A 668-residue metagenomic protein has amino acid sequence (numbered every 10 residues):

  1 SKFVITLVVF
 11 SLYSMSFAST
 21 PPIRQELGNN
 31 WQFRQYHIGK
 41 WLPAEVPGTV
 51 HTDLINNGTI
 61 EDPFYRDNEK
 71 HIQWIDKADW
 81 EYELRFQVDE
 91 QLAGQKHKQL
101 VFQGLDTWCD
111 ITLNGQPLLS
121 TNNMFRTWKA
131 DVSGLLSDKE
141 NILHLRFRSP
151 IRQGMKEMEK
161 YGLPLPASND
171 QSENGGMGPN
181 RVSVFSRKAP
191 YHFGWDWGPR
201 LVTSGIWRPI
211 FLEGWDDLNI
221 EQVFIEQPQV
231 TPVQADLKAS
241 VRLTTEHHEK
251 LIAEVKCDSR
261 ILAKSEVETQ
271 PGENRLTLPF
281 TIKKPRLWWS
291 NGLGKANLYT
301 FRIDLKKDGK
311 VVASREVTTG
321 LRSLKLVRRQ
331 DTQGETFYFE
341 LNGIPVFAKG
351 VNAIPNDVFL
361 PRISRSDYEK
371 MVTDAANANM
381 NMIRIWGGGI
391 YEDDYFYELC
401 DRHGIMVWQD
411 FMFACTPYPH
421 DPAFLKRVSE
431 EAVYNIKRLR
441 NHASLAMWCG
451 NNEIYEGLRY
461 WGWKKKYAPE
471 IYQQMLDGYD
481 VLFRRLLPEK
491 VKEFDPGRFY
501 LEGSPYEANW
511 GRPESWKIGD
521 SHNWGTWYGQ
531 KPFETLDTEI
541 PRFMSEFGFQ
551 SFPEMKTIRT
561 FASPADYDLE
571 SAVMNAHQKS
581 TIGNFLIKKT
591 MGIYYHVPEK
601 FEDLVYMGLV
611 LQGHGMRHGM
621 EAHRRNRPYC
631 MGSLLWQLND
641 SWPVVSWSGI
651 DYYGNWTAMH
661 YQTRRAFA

Functional and structural regions predicted by a protein language model:
S19-V101, N180-P209, E213-L218, A235 (+5 more regions): Extended carbohydrate-recognition surfaces in non-catalytic/accessory domains of CAZymes and lectin-like proteins
P22, D304-K306, K310-A375: N-terminal carbohydrate-binding accessory modules
I23, L27, R34, K77-N219 (+7 more regions): Accessory beta-strand-rich segments of carbohydrate-active enzymes
A93-K96, L136-E140, I282-L298: Short glycine/proline/serine/threonine-rich loop/turn segments at secondary-structure transition edges
I111-L113, Q234-E268, L276-L278: Beta-strand-rich binding/interaction modules
G115, I210, Y299, G343 (+5 more regions): Conserved, mostly hydrophobic/aromatic
M382-R402, M406-N575, L611, G615 (+4 more regions): Substrate-binding/catalytic cleft of secreted carbohydrate-active enzymes, primarily glycoside hydrolases
L634-A668: Aromatic-rich peripheral "rim/lid" segments of glycoside hydrolase catalytic domains that contact and position glycan
